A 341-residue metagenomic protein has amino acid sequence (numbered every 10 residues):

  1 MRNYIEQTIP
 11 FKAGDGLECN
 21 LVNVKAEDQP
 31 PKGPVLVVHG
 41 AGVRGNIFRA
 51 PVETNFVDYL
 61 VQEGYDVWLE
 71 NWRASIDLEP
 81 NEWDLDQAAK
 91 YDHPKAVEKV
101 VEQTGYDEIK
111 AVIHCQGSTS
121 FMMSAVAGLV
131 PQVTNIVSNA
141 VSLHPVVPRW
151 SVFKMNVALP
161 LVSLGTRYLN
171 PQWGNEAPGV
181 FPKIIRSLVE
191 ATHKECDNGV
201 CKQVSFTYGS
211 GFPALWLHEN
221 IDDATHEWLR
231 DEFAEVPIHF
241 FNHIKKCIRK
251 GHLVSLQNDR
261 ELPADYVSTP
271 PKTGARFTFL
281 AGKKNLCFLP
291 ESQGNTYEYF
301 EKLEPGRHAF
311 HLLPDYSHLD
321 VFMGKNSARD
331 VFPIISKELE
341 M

Functional and structural regions predicted by a protein language model:
M1-E27: N-terminal cap/lid segment of alpha/beta-hydrolase-fold proteins
N20-D77: Short, surface-exposed "cap/lid" segments of acyl-processing enzymes
W83-Q103: Alpha/beta-hydrolase active-site loop
E102, Y106, T119-V254: Alpha/beta-hydrolase-fold enzymes
T273, F279-A281, N285: Short beta-strand/loop motif that positions the catalytic acidic residue of the alpha/beta-hydrolase fold
L286-N295: Conserved alpha/beta-hydrolase "acid-adjacent" motif
C287, L313-A328: Catalytic histidine-centered segment of alpha/beta-hydrolase-like enzymes
E298-L319: Catalytic histidine neighborhood in serine/cysteine hydrolases with alpha/beta-hydrolase-type architecture
